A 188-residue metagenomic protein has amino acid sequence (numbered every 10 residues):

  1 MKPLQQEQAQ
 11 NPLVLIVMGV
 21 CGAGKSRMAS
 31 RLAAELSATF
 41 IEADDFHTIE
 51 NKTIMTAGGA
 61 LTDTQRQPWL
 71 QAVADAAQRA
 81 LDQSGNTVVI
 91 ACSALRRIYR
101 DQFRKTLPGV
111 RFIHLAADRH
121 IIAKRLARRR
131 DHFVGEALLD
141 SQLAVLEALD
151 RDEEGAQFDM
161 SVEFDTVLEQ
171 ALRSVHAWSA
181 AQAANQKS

Functional and structural regions predicted by a protein language model:
M1-L13: Extreme N-terminal, non-catalytic leader segments that precede Walker-type/kinase nucleotide-binding cores
V17: Hydrophobic anchor at the beta1->P-loop junction of P-loop NTPases
C21: The conserved Walker
K25: Conserved lysine of the Walker
S30-D75: Conserved substrate/cofactor phosphate-moiety recognition/catalytic segment in nucleotide-dependent phosphotransferases
T64-L107, L115: Glycine-rich phosphate-binding loop used to anchor ATP phosphates in small-molecule kinases, encompassing both
T106-R125: Conserved phosphate-donor/acceptor-positioning beta-strand/loop module used by diverse small-molecule
R128-Q170, W178: Small-molecule kinase domains that catalyze NTP-dependent phosphoryl transfer to phosphate-bearing small molecules
